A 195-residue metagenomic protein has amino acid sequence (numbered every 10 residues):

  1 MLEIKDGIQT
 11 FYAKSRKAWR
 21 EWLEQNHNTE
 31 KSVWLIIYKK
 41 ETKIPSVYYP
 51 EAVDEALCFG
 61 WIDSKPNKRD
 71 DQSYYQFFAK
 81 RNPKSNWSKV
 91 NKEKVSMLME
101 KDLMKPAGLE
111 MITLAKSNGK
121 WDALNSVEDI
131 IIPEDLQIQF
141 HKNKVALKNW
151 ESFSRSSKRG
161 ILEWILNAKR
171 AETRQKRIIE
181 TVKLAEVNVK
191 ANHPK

Functional and structural regions predicted by a protein language model:
M1-K195: Charge-dense, helix-prone N-terminal extensions
